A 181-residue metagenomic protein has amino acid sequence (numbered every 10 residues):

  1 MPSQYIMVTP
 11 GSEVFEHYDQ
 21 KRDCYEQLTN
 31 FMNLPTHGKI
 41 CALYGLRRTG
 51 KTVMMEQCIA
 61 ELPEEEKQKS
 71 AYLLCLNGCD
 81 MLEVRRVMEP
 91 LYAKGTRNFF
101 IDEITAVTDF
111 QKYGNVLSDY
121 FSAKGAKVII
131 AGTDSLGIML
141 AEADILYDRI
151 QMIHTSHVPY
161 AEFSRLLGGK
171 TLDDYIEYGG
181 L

Functional and structural regions predicted by a protein language model:
M1-G38: A short, basic N-terminal segment
P2, K124, T133, I138-L181: Interdomain motor-coupling "hinge/lid" segment immediately C-terminal to the ATP-binding subdomain of NTP-driven enzymes
L43: Hydrophobic anchor at the beta1->P-loop junction of P-loop NTPases
K51: Conserved lysine of the Walker
M54, C58: Hydrophobic positions on the alpha1 helix immediately C-terminal to the Walker A/P-loop
Q68-G95: Short glycine-rich substrate-engagement loop in P-loop NTPases that contacts/grips substrate
Y92-Y113: Conserved P-loop NTPase "ATPase switch" module shared by AAA+ and STAND
Q111-A131, S135: Conserved catalytic/switch belt of AAA+ P-loop NTPases
